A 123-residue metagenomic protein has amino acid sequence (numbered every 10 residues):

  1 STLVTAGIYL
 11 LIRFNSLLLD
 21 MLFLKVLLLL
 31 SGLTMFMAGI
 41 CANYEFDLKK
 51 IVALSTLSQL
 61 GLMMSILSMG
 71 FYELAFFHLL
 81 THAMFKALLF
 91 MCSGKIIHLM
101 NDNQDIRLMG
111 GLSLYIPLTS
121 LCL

Functional and structural regions predicted by a protein language model:
S1-L123: Hydrophobic transmembrane alpha-helices and their helix-loop junctions in integral membrane proteins
